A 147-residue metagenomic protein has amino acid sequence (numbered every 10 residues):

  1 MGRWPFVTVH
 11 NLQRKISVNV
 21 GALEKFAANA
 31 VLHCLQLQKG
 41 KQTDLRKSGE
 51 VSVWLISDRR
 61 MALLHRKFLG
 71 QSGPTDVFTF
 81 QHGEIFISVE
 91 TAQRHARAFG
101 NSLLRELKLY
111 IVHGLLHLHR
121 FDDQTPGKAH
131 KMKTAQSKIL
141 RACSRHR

Functional and structural regions predicted by a protein language model:
M1-K108, L118-R147: An acidic/histidine-cluster motif and surrounding catalytic segment that typifies divalent-metal-assisted enzyme active
H113-L116: Well-ordered alpha/beta subsegment
